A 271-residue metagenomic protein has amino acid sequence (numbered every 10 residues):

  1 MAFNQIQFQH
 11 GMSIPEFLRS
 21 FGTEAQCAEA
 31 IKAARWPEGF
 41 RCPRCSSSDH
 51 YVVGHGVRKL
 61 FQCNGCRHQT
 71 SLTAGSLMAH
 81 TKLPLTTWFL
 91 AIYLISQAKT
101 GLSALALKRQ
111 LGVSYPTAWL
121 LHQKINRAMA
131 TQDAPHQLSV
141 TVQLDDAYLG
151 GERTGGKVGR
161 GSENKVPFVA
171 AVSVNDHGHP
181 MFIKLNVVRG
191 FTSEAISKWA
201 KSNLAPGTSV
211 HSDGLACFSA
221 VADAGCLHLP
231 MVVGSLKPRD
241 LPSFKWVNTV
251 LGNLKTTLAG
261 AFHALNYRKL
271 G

Functional and structural regions predicted by a protein language model:
M1-G271: Residue-level recognition of single "structural anchor" positions that define or cap local secondary structure
